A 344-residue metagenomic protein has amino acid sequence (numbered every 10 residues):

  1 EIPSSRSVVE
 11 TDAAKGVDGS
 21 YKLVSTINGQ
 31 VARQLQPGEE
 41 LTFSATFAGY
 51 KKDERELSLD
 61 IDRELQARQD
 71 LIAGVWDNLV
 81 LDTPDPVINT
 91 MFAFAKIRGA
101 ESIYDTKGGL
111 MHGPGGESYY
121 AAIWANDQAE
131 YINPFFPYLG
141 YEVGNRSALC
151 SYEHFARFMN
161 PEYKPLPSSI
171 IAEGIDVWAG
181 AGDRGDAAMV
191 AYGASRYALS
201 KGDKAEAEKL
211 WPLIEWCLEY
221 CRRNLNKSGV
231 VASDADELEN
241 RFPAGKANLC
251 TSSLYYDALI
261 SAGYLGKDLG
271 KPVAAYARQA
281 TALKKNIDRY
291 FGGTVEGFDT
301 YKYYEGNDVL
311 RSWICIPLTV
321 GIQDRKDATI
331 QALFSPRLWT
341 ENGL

Functional and structural regions predicted by a protein language model:
E1-A121, L199, K204-E206, L218 (+1 more regions): Acidic/polar, glycine-enriched structural segments that form the non-catalytic walls/loops of the carbohydrate-binding
F43, E153, Y192, E219 (+1 more regions): Generic structural signal for well-ordered, non-membrane alpha-helices
E56-L71, V87-F94, V143-A156, D203-C221 (+3 more regions): Extended, well-ordered alpha-helical scaffold segments
I72-E208, A235-D236, Y304-Q323, A328 (+2 more regions): Substrate-binding groove/exosite segments of carbohydrate-active enzymes
L166-P167, N226-F334: Catalytic cores of carbohydrate-active enzymes
A188, E215-E219, S253: Residues on a specific face of well-ordered alpha-helices
V190, R223-N226: Mature, folded catalytic cores of secreted/periplasmic enzymes
S195, E215, N224: Substrate-binding cleft and catalytic face of glycoside hydrolase catalytic domains, especially the flexible beta-alpha
